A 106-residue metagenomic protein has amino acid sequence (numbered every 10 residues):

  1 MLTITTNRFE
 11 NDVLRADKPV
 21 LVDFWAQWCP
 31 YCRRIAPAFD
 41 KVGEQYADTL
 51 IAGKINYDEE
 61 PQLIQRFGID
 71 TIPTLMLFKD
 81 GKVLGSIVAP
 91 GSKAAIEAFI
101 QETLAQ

Functional and structural regions predicted by a protein language model:
L2-V20, P61: A short beta-strand-turn-helix
T5, W25, I51-G53: Conserved Rossmann-like nucleotide-binding pocket used by diverse enzymes that bind dinucleotide cofactors
D17-K18, F24-W28, T71: Short pre-active-site segment immediately N-terminal to redox-active cysteine/selenocysteine motifs in thiol-based
D17-P19, R34-I55: Conserved helix-turn-beta segment immediately C-terminal to the redox Cys motif in thioredoxin-like folds
F24-A38: Conserved redox-active cysteine motifs that mediate thiol-disulfide chemistry, especially di-cysteine Cys-X(1-2)-Cys
I55-L63: Structural microenvironment flanking redox-active thiols in thiol-disulfide oxidoreductases
I64-D70: Mid-chain, well-packed structural core segment of small domains
T71, L77-Q106: Non-catalytic, surface beta->alpha helical segment in thiol-disulfide oxidoreductase systems
